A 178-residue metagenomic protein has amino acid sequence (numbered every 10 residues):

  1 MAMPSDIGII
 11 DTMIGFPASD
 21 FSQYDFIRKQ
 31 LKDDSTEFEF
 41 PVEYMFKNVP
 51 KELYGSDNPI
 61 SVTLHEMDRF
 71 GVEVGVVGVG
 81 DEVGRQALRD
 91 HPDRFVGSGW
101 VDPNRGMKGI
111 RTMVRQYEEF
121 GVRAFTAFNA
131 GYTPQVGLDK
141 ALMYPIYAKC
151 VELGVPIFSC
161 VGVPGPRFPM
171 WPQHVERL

Functional and structural regions predicted by a protein language model:
M1-V76: An N-terminally biased module of ancient metal coordination in phosphate/nucleic-acid-related enzymes
E73-V74, D81-Q173: Active-site gating/metal-coordination segments in enzymes
H174-L178: Short, intrinsically disordered, charge-balanced linker/junction segments flanking boundaries in proteins
